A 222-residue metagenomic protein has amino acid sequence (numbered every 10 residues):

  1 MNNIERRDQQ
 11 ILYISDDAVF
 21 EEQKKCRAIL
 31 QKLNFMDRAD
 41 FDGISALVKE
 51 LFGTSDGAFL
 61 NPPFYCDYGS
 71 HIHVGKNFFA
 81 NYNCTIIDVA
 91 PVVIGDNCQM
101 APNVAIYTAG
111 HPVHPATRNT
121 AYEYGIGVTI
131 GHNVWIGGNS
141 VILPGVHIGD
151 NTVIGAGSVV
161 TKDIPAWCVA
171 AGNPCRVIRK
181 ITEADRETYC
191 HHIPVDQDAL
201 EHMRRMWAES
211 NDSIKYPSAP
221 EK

Functional and structural regions predicted by a protein language model:
M1-G57, C175-K222: Terminal amphipathic alpha-helical/low-complexity segments used for targeting or macromolecular assembly
R38, F64-V74, F79-I148, N173-P174 (+1 more regions): Flexible, glycine/small-residue-enriched loop-and-beta-strand segment within the central core of proteins
W135, V153, V169-A171: Short-chain dehydrogenase/reductase
N151-V160: C-terminal/domain-terminus segments
